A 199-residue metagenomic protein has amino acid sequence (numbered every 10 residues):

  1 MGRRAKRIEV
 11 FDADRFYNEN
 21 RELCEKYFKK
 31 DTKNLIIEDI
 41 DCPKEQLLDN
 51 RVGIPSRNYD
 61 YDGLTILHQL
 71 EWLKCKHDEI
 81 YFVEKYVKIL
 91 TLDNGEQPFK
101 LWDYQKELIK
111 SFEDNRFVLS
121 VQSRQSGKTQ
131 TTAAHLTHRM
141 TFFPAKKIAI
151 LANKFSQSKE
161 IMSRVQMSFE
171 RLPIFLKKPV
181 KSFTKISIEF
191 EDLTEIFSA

Functional and structural regions predicted by a protein language model:
G2-A199: Phosphate/NTP-binding elements of NTP-utilizing enzymes
